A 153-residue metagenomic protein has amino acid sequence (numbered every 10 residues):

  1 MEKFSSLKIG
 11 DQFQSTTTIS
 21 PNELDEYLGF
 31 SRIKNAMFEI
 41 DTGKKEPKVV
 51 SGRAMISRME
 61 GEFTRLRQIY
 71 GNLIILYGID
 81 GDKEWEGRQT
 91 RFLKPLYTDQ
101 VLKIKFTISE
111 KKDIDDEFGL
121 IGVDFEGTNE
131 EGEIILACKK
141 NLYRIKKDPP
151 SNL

Functional and structural regions predicted by a protein language model:
M1-Q12, F92-L153: HotDog/MaoC-like acyl-thioester-processing domains
M1-W85, P149-L153: Hot-dog-fold acyl-thioester-processing enzymes
W85-R91: A beta-strand/beta-hairpin structural motif
